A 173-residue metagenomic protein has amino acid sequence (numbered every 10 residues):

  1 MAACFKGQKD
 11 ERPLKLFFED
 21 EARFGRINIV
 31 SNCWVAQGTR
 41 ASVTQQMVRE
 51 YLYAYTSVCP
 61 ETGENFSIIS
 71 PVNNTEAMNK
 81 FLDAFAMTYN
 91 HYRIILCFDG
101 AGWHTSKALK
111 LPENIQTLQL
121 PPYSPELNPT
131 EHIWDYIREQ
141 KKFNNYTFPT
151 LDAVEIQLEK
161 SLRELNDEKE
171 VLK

Functional and structural regions predicted by a protein language model:
M1-N79, D83: Extended, low-complexity cationic-aromatic segments
F5, F18-E19, F85-T88, N128 (+1 more regions): A generic "structured core" feature
R12-L16, H132-K173: C-terminal anion-handling pockets and recognition modules
F17-E19, I95-F98, L118-P121: Short beta-strand segments
E21-G25, P60-G63, A101-H104, Y123-P125 (+1 more regions): Short, solvent-exposed loop/turn segments at secondary-structure junctions
R40-V48, E113-H132: RNase H-like polynucleotidyl transferase catalytic core
Y92-H104, N128: Acidic/histidine-rich, metal-coordinating catalytic segments
S106-N114: Short, aromatic/basic amphipathic alpha-helical patches
